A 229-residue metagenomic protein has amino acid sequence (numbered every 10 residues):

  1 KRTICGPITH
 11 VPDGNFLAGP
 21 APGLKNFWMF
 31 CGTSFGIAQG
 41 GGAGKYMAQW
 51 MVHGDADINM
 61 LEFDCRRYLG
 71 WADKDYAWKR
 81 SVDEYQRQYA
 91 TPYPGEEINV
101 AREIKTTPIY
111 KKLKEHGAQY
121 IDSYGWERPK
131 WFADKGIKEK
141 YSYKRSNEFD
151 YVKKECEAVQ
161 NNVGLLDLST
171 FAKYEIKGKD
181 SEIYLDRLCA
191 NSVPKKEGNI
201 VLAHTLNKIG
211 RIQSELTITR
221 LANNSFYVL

Functional and structural regions predicted by a protein language model:
K1-K105: C-terminal catalytic lobe of FAD-dependent flavoproteins
I58-L229: Glycine/proline-enriched, intrinsically flexible loops and inter-domain linkers
